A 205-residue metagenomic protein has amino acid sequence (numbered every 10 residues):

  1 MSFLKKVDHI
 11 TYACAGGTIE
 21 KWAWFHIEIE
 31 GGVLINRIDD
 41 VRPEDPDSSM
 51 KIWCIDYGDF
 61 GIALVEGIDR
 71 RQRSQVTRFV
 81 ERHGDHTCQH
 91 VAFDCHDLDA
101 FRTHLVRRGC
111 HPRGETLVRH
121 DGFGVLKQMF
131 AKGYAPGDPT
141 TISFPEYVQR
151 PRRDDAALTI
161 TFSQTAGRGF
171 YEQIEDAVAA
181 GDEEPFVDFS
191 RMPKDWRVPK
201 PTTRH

Functional and structural regions predicted by a protein language model:
M1-N36, P46-H205: Glyoxalase I/VOC metalloenzyme domain signal
D39-D40: Short glycine/proline-centered loop/turn elements that form peptide/ligand docking sites
P43: Short, charge-patterned binding micro-sites
